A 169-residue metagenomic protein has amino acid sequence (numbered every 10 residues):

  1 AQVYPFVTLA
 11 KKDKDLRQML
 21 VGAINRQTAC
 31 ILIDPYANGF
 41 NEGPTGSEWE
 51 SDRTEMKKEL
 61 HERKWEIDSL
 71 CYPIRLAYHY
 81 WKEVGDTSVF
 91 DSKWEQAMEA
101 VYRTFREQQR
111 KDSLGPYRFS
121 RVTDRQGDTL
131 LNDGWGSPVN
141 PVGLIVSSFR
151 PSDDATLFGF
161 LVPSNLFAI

Functional and structural regions predicted by a protein language model:
V3-L20, I24-T123: Aromatic-rich carbohydrate-recognition surfaces in CAZymes
D13, K93, F149, D153 (+1 more regions): Solvent-exposed, flexible loop/coil residues
N25, N38-N41, N132, N140 (+1 more regions): Detector for Asparagine
G46-K64, Q126-F160: Acidic/His metal-coordination segments adjacent to aromatic residues that form catalytic metal sites in metalloenzymes
F158-I169: A conserved active-site cap/scaffold subdomain adjacent to cofactor or substrate pockets
